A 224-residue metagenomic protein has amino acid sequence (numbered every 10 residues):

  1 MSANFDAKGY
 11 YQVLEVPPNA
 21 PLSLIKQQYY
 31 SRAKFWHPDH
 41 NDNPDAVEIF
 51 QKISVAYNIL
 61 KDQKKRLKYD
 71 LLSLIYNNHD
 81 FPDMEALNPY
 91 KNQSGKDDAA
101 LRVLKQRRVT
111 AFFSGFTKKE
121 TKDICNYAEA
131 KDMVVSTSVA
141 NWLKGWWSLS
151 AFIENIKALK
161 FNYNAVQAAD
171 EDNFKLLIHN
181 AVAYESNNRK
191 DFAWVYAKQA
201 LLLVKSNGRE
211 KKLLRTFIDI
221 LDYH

Functional and structural regions predicted by a protein language model:
M1-P44, K52-L60, K64-K68, I75-N78: N-terminal J-domain/J-like co-chaperone modules of DnaJ/Hsp40 proteins
S2, Y163-I178: TPR-adjacent "capping" and linker segments in tetratricopeptide-repeat scaffold/adaptor proteins
P38, D45-L71, M133-I156: Extended, hydrophobic interaction surfaces within ordered domains
E48, V55, I59, L71 (+4 more regions): Membrane-proximal topogenic or attachment-prone low-complexity segments at protein termini
Y69-L72, K212-L214: Short, tandemly repeated low-complexity microdomains enriched for cysteine and small residues
Q106-K122, T137-Y163: Hydrophobic, aromatic-rich membrane-embedded alpha-helical segments
E171-H224: Alpha-helical protein-protein interaction scaffolds
